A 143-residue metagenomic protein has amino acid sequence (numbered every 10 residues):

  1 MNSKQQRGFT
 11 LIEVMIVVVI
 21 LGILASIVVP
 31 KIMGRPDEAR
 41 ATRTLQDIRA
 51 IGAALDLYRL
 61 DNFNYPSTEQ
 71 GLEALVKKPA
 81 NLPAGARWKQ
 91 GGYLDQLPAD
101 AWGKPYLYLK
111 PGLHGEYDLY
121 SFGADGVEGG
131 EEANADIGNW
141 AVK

Functional and structural regions predicted by a protein language model:
M1-F9: N-terminal leader/signal peptides at the extreme start of proteins
N2, E38-A41, A53-D56, D61-N62 (+5 more regions): Short, surface-exposed interaction loops/tails
F9, I27, Q70: Short beta-to-alpha loop/turn elements within the nucleotide-binding domains of ABC transporters
I12-K31: Alpha-helical hydrophobic helix detector
M15, R87-Q90: Secreted, cysteine-rich disulfide-bonded mini-domains of extracellular proteins
V18, L45, G52: Conserved catalytic core of two-component sensor histidine kinases
K31-R49: Aliphatic-rich helix starts adjacent to a transmembrane/signal segment
K77-R87: Short, basic/aromatic beta-hairpin or loop at an interaction surface
